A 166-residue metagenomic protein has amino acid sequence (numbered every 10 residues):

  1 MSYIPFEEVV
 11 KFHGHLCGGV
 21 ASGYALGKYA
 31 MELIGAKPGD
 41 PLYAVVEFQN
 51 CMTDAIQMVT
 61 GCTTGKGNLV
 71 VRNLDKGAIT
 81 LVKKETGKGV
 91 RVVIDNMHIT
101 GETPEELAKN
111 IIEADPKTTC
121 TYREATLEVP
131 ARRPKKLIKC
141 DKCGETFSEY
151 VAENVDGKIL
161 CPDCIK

Functional and structural regions predicted by a protein language model:
M1-L16, V20, Y24-K166: Non-transmembrane, aqueous-exposed alpha-helical and coiled segments at domain scale
